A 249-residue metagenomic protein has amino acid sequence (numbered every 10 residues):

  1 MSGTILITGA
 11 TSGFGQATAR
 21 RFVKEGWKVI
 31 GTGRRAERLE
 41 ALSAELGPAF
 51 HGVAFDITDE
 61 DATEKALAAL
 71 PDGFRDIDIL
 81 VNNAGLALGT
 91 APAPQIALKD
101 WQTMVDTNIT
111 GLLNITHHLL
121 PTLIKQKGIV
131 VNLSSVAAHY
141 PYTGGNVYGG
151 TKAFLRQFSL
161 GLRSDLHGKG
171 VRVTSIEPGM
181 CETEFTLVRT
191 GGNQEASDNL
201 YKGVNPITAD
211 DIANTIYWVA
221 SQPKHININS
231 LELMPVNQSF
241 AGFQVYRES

Functional and structural regions predicted by a protein language model:
T11-S12: Conserved glycine-rich cofactor-binding loop
E25-L42: Conserved glycine-rich Rossmann-like NAD(P)H-binding loop of the short-chain dehydrogenase/reductase
A54-A66, L98: The beta1-alpha1 cofactor-binding region of Rossmann-like NAD(H)/NADP(H)-dependent oxidoreductases
A91-A93, A97-V105: Substrate-binding pocket helix/loop in short-chain dehydrogenase/reductase
T116, T151: Active-site helix of classical SDR
S135: Residue(s) in the substrate-gating loop at a strand-loop-helix junction that position the organic substrate next
S175-G179, Q194-G242: C-terminal helical subdomain
